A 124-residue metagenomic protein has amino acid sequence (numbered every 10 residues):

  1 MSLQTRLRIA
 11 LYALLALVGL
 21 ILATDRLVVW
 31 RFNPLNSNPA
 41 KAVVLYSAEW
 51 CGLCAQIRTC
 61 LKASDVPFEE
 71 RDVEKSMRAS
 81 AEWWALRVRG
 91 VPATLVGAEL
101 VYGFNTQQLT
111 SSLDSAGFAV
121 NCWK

Functional and structural regions predicted by a protein language model:
M1-L7: N-terminal Lys/Arg-rich, disordered targeting/topogenic segments
R8-R26: Hydrophobic membrane-insertion alpha-helices, especially the h-region of bacterial N-terminal signal peptides
F32-V66: Local sequence-structure signature of Cys/Sec-based thiol-disulfide redox active-site neighborhoods
S47-C54, S76, W84, Y102 (+1 more regions): Solvent-exposed, acidic/flexible segments
A55-E74, R87-V88, L100: Conserved segment of the thioredoxin-like fold in thiol-based oxidoreductases
R71-G90, Q107-A119, W123: Thioredoxin-like thiol-disulfide oxidoreductase module
G90-Y102: A short, hydrophobic beta-strand/beta-hairpin element that forms part of a small beta-sheet core
